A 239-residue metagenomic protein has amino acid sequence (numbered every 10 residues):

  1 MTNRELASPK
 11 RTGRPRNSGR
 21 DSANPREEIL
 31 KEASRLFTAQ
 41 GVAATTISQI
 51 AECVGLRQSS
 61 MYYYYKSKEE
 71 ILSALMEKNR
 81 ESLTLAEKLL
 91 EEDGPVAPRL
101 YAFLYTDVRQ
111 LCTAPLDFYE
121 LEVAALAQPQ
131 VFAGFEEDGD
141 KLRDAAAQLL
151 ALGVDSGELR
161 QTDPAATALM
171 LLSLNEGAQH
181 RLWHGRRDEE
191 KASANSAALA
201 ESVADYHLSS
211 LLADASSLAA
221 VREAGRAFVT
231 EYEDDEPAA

Functional and structural regions predicted by a protein language model:
T2-T12, D140-D155, H180, H184-A239: C-terminal peripheral helix-coil segments that are non-catalytic and often amphipathic
E28, L36-E70, A74: Helix-turn-helix
A39-A43, D93, A114, S156-G157: Short coil/turn segments at alpha/beta junctions that flank glycine-rich nucleotide-binding fingerprints
A74, K88-D117, A168-L171, A200: Hydrophobic alpha-helical connector segments
E77-T84: Short, basic, alpha-helical segments at the C-terminal edge of helix-turn-helix-like DNA-binding modules
V108-A151, E158, A165-A166, S193: Short secondary-structure transition hinges
F118-E122, T162, H184, L218-V221: Short, hydrophobic secondary-structure boundary micro-motifs
